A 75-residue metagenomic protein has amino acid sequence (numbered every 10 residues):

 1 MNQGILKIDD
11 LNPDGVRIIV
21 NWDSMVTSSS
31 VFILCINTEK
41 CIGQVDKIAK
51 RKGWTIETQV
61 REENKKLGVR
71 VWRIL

Functional and structural regions predicted by a protein language model:
M1-L75: Catalytic phosphate/metal-binding cores of nucleic-acid and nucleotide-processing enzymes, i.e., regions that mediate
